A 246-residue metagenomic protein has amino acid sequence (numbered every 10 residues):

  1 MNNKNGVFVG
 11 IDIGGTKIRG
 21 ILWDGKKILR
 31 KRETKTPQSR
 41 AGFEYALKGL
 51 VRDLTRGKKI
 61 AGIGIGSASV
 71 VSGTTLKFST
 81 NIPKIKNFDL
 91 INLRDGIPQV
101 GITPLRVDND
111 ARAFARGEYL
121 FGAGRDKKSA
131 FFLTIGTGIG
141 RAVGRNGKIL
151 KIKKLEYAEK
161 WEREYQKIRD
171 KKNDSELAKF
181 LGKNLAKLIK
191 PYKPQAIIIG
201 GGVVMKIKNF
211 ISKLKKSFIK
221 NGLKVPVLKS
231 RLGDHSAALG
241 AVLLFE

Functional and structural regions predicted by a protein language model:
N3-Y45, L76, G147-K172: Short glycine-rich, Thr/Ser-proximal phosphate-binding strand/loop in the N-terminal lobe of ATP-dependent enzymes
K4-G6, I18, I102-T103, D126-A130 (+2 more regions): Short coil/turn connectors at secondary-structure junctions
G6-D12, I60-G64, A130-T134, I198: Short glycine-aspartate micro-motif
D12-I13, A111, G202-V203: Active-site metal-binding loops of divalent metal-dependent hydrolases
R32-K58, A158-L244: Adenine-nucleotide phosphate-binding core of ATP-dependent small-molecule kinases
P37-K48, R52, K59-I63, V70-S129 (+1 more regions): Glycine-rich phosphate-binding loop and adjoining helix at the ATP-binding site of ATP-dependent phosphoryl-transfer
S67, T137, G201-V203: Short secondary-structure boundary segments
G117-Y119, G124, A130-I152: Hydrophobic, well-structured mid-protein blocks that either form specific transmembrane helices
